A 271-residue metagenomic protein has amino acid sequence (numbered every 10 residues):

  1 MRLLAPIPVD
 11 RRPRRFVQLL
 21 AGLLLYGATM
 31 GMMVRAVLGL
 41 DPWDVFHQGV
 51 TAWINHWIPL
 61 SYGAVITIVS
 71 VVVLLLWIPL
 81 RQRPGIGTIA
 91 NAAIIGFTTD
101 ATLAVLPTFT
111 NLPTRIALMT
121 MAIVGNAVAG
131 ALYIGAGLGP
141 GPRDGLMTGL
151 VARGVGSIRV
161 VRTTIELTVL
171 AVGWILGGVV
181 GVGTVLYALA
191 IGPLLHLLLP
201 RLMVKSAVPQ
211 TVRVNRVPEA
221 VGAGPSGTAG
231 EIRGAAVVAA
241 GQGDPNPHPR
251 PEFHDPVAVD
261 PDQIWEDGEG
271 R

Functional and structural regions predicted by a protein language model:
M1-G243, P247-G270: Core subunits and conserved enzymes of cellular information-processing and envelope-translocation systems across
